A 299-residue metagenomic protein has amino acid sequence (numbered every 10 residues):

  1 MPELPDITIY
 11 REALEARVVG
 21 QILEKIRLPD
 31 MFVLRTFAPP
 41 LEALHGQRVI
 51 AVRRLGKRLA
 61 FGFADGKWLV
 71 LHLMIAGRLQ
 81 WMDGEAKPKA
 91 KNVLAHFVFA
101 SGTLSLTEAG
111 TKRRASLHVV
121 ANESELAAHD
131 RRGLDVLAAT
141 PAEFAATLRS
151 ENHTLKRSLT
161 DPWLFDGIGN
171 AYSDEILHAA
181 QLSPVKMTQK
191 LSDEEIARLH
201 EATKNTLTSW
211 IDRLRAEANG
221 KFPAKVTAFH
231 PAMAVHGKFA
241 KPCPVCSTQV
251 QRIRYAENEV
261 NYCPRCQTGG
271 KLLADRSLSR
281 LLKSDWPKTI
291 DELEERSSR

Functional and structural regions predicted by a protein language model:
M1-L117, A138, R280-S284, T289-R299: Gly/Gly-Pro- and Ser/Thr-rich, intrinsically disordered tail segments characteristic of DNA damage-repair and tolerance
I22-P39, R53, R58, T147-R299: Basic, nucleic-acid-binding surfaces and adjacent catalytic neighborhoods in DNA/RNA-processing proteins
G46, G56, G77, T107 (+7 more regions): Glycine-centered flexibility motif
L69-L182, M187-K190, E194, L199: Phosphate/anion-contacting hairpin/loop surfaces
